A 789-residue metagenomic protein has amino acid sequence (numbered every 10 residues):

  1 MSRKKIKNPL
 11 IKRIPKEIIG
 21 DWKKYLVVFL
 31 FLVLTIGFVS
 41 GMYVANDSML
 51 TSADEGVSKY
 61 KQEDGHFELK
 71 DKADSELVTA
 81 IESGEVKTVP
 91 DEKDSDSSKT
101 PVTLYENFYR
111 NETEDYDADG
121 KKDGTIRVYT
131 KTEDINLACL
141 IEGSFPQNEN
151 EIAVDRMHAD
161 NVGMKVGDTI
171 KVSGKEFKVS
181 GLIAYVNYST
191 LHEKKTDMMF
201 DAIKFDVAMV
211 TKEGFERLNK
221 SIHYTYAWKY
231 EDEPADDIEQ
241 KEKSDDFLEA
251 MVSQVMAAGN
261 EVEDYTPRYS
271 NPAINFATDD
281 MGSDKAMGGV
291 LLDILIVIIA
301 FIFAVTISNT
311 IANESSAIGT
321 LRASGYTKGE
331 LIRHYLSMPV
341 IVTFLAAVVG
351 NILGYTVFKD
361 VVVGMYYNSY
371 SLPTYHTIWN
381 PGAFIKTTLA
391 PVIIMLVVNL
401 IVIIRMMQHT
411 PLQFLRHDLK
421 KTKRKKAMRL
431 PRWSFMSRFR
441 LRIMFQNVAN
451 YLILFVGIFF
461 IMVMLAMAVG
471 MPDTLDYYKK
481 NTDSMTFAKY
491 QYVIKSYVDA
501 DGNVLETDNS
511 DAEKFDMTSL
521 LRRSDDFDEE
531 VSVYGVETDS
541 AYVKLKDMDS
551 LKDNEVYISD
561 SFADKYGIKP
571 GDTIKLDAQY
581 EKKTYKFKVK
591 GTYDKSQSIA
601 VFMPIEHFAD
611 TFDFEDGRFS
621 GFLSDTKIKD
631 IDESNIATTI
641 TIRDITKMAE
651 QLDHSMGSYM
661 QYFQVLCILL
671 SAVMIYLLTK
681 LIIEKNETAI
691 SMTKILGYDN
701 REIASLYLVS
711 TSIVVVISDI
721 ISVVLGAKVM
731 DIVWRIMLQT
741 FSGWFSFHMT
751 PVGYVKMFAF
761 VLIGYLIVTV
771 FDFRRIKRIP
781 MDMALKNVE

Functional and structural regions predicted by a protein language model:
M1-A300, N309, V363, N368 (+3 more regions): Membrane transport/envelope proteins' first extracytoplasmic loop
M1-G37, L336, V340, T422-M462 (+5 more regions): N-terminal Sec/SRP start-transfer signal
G20-M49, D279-G319, S337-G354, I385-V397 (+5 more regions): Hydrophobic alpha-helical transmembrane segments of multi-pass inner-membrane transport and secretion
K165, T327-K328, T410, K569 (+2 more regions): Short coil/turn motifs that cap or connect alpha-helices
A273, T278-S283, A317-K421, I767: Hydrophobic alpha-helical segments
T327-K328, P570, E687, D699-R701 (+2 more regions): Alpha-helix N-cap/start motif
G350-K386, I717-M783: Short helix-loop junctions at transmembrane helix boundaries
F435-K565, K569-D572, L576-A578: Juxtamembrane segments of multi-pass membrane proteins
